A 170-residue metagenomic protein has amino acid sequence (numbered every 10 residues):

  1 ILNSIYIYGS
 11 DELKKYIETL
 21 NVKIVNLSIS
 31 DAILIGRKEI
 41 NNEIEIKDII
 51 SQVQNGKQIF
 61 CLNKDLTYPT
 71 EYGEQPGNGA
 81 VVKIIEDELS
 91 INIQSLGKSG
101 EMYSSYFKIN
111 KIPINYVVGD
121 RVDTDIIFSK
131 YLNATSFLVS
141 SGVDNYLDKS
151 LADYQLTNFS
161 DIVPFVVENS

Functional and structural regions predicted by a protein language model:
L2-S170: Asp-based, Mg2+/Mn2+-dependent phosphohydrolase catalytic module
